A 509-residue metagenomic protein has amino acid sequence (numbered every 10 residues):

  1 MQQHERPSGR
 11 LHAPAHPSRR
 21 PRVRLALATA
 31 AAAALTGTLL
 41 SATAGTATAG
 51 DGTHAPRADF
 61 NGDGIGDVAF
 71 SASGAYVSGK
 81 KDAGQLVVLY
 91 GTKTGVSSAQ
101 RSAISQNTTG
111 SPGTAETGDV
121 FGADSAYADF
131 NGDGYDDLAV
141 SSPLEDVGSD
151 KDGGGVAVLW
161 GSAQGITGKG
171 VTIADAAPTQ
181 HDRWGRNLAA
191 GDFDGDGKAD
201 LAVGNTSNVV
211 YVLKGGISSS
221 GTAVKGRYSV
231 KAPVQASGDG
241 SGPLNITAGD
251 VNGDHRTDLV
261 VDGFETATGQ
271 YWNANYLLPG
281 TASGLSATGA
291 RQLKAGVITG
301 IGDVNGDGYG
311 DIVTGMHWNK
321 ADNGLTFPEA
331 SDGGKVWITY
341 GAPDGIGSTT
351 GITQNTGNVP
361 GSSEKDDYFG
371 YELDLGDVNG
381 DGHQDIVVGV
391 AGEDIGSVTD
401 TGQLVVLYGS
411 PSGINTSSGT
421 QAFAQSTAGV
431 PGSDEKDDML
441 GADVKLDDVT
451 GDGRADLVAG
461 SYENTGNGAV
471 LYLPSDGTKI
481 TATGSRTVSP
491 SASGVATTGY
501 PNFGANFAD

Functional and structural regions predicted by a protein language model:
Q2-H12, P17-T53, Y90-V120, W160-R183 (+5 more regions): Blade-edge motifs of beta-propeller repeat domains
G50-G66, S71, G122-Y135, G185-F193 (+6 more regions): Beta-propeller blade termini
P56, G64, D82, T117-F121 (+11 more regions): Beta-rich catalytic cores
G62-S71, G132-P143, G195-G204, G253-D262 (+3 more regions): Acidic/hydrophobic-patterned starts of short beta strands in beta-sheet-rich repeat architectures
V68-F70, L86-L89, I104, F121 (+16 more regions): Hydrophobic strand positions within the blades of repeat-based beta-sheet folds
G74-G79, L144-S149, S207-V209, F264-G269 (+3 more regions): Short glycine/acidic-enriched loop and turn motifs that connect beta-strands
K81-Q85, S98, D137, D150-V156 (+8 more regions): A detector of repeated loop/turn-to-beta-strand junctions in beta-rich toroidal repeat architectures
T117-N131, Y135-E145, D150-L159, G170-F193 (+1 more regions): Mobile, glycine-rich extracellular loop/lid and propeptide segments that shape or gate substrate/ligand access
